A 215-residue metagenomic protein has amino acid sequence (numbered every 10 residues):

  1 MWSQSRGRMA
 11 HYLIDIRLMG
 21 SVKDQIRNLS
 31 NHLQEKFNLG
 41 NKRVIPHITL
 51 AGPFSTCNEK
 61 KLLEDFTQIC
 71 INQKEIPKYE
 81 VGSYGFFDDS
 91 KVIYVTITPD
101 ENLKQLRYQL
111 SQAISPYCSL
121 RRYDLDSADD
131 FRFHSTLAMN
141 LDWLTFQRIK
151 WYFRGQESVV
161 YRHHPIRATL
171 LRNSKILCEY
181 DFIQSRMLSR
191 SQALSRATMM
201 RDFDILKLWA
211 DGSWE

Functional and structural regions predicted by a protein language model:
W2-E80, F86, D100-H164, I176-E215: Basic, often amphipathic N-terminal segments
G85-V92: Short, basic/glycine-rich phosphate-binding loops at helix/coil junctions that contact nucleotide phosphates
I93-P99: Short histidine-centered catalytic/ligand-binding loop motif
L170-R172: Short, exposed beta-strand-loop hairpins at the edges of beta-sheets in extracellular/periplasmic proteins
